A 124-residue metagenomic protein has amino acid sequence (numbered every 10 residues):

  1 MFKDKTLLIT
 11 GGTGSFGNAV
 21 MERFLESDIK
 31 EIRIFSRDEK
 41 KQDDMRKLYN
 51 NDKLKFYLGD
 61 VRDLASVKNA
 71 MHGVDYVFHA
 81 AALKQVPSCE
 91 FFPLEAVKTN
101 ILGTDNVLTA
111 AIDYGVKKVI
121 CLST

Functional and structural regions predicted by a protein language model:
K5-S27: N-terminal Rossmann NAD(P)H-binding glycine-rich loop of SDR-like oxidoreductase domains
D28-K41: Conserved glycine-rich Rossmann-like NAD(P)H-binding loop of the short-chain dehydrogenase/reductase
S36, L58, K98: Conserved residues in the N-terminal Rossmann fold of short-chain dehydrogenase/reductase
K40, R62, K84: Adenine-nucleotide cofactor-binding loop residues
D44-L54: Short, conserved SAM-binding/catalytic segment of Class I S-adenosyl-L-methionine-dependent methyltransferases
K55-Y76: Conserved Rossmann-fold cofactor-binding substructure of NAD(P)-dependent oxidoreductases
Y76-H79, L83-T124: Conserved Rossmann-fold NAD(P)-dependent oxidoreductase catalytic core, especially the SDR/UDP-sugar
